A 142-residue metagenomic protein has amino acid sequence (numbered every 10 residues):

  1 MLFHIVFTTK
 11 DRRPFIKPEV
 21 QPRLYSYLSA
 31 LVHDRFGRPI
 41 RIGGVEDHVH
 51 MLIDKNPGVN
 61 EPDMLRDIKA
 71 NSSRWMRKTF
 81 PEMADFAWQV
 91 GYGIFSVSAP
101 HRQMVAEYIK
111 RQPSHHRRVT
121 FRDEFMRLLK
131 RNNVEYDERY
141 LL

Functional and structural regions predicted by a protein language model:
M1-L142: Basic nucleic-acid-binding interfaces
